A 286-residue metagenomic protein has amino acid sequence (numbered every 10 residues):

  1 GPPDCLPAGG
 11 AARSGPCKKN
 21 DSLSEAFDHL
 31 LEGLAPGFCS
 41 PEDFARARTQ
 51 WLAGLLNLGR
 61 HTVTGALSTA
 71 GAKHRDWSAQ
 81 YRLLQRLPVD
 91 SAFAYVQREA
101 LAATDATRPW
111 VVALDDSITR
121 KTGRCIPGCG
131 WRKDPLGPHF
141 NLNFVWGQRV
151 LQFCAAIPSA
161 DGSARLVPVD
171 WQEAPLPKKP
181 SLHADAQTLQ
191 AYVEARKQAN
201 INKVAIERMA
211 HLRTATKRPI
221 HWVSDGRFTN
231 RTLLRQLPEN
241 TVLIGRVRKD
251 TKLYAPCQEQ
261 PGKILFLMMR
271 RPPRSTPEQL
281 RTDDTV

Functional and structural regions predicted by a protein language model:
G1-E25, H29: Intrinsically disordered, low-complexity and often Lys/Arg-enriched segments
K19-R82: Gly/serine-rich nucleotide phosphate-binding loop at the start of the catalytic core of nucleotide/ADP-ribose-handling
N57, I118-R120, G226-N230: Gly/Ser/Thr-rich loops at beta-strand to alpha-helix junctions that form or flank small-molecule/cofactor-binding
K73-R82, L136-P219: Electropositive, glycine- and tryptophan-enriched low-complexity nucleic-acid-binding patches
R86-P175, D284: Active-site-proximal, Lys/Arg-enriched surface segment that forms a nucleic-acid-binding/basic interface patch
K121-P127, S163-P168, P180-A184, L234-R235 (+1 more regions): Short, conserved acidic/polar surface loops in the N-terminal third of protein domains
A186-V286: An internal, acidic/charged active-site-proximal segment that coordinates divalent cations and/or engages
